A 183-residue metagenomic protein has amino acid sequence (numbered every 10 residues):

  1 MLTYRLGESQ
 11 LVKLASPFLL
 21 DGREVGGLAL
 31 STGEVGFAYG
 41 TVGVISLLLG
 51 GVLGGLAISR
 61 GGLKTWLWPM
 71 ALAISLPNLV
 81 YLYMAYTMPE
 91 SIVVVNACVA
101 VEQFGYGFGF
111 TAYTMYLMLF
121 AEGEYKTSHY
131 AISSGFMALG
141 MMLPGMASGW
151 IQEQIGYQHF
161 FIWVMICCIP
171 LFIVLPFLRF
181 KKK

Functional and structural regions predicted by a protein language model:
L2, F37-I45, L72, A100 (+1 more regions): Transmembrane alpha-helical cores of Major Facilitator Superfamily
Y4, K13-V35: Short amphipathic helix-loop junctions that connect adjacent transmembrane helices in Major Facilitator Superfamily/SLC
A15, F108-E122: Intracellular juxtamembrane helix-capping segments at the cytosolic ends of symmetry-related transmembrane helices
S16, G54, P144-Q152: Small-residue (Gly/Pro/Ala) motifs that create kinks and tight helix-helix packing interfaces
T32-G33, G123-S133: Loop-to-transmembrane helix entry/capping segments in MFS-fold secondary transporters and related SLC/MFSD carriers
L49-W68, Q152-E153: Helix-to-loop junctions at the C-terminal end of transmembrane segments in multipass secondary transporters
T65-Y113: C-terminal transmembrane helical hairpin of 12-TM major facilitator-type secondary transporters
M84, I162-K183: Multi-pass alpha-helical transporter architecture, strongest for 12-TM Major Facilitator/SLC carriers used
